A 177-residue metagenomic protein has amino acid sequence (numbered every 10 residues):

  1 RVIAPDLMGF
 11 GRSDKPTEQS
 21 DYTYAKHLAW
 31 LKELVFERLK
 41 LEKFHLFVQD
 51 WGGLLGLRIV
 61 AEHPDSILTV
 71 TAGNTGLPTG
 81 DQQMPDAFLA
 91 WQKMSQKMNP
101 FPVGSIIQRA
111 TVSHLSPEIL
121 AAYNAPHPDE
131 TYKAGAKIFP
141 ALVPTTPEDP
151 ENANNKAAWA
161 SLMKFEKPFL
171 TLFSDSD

Functional and structural regions predicted by a protein language model:
V2, D6-G9, L31, L46-D50 (+4 more regions): Generic structural signal for small/hydrophobic residues in well-ordered secondary structure, especially within
I3-V48: Active-site loop/oxyanion-hole signature of alpha/beta-hydrolase fold enzymes
G9-F10, D21, G52-G53, G76-P78 (+2 more regions): Short, solvent-exposed loop/turn segments at secondary-structure junctions
K26-L34, R58, S105, A122 (+2 more regions): Alpha-helical elements of Rossmann-like donor-binding domains used by nucleotide-donor carbohydrate transfer enzymes
R38-Q83: Conserved hydrolase catalytic core segment
T71-S105: A catalytic-pocket lid/entrance helix-loop region that shapes and gates access to the active site across common
V103-L115, A122-P128, A141-E148: Helix-loop "lid/cap" segments that line or gate small-molecule binding pockets
H114, Y132-D177: Conserved serine/cysteine hydrolase catalytic core
